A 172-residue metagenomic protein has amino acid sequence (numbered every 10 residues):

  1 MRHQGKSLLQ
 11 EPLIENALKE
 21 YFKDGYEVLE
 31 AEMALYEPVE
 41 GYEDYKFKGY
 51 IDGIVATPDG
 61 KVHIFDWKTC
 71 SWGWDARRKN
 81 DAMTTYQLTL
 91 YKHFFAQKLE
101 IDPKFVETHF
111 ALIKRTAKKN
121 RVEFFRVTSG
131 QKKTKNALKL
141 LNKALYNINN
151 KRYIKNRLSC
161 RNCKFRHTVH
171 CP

Functional and structural regions predicted by a protein language model:
M1-A34: A non-catalytic, helix-rich entry segment at domain boundaries
Q10, E15, L88-K92, A96 (+1 more regions): Generic solvent-exposed, charged/amphipathic alpha-helical segments that serve as macromolecular interface scaffolds
L18-K19, E40-Y42, D75-K79, K98-L99 (+1 more regions): Short helix-to-loop capping/linker segments positioned immediately adjacent to catalytic or ligand/cofactor-binding
E27, G60, K104-V106: Residue-level signal for beta-strand positions within conserved beta-sheet cores that form or flank
E30-L88: Non-catalytic protein-protein interaction segments used by genome-maintenance enzymes to assemble and couple activities
H93-P172: Metal-dependent nuclease catalytic regions and adjoining charged, substrate-binding loops involved in nucleic-acid end
